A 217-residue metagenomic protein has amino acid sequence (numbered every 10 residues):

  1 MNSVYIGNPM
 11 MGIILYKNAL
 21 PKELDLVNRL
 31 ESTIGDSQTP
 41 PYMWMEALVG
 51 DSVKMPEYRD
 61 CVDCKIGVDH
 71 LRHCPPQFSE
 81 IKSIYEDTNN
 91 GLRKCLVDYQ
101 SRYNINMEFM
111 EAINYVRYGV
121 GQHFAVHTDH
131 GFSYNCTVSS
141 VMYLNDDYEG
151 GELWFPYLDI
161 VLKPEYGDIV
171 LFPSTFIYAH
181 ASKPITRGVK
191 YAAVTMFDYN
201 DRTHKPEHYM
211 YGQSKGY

Functional and structural regions predicted by a protein language model:
M1-Y103: Non-heme Fe(II)/2-oxoglutarate
K17, N114, M142: Conserved, well-structured core segments
Q100-S101, H127-D129, Y178-H180: Eukaryotic intrinsically disordered and solvent-exposed regulatory patches
S101-I113: A short coil-to-beta-strand element that immediately follows conserved catalytic motifs
Y115-F132: Conserved short histidine dyad/triad with adjacent acidic residue
D129-D146: Short beta-strand/loop turn elements enriched in aromatics
C136, D147-Y217: Catalytic core of Fe(II)/2-oxoglutarate
